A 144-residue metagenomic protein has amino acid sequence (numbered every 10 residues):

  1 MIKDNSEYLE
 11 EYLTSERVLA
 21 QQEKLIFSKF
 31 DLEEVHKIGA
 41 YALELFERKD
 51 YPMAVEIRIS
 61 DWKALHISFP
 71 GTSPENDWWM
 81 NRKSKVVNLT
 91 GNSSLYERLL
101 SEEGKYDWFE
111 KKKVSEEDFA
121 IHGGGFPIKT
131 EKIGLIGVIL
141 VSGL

Functional and structural regions predicted by a protein language model:
M1, S28-E34, S101-K105, V114-E117: Short linear motifs at secondary-structure transitions and domain/linker junctions
M1-P74: Intrinsically disordered, low-complexity terminal regulatory regions
I2, D61, L99, L135-I139: A broad "ordered helical/assembly scaffold" signature
S15-A20, Y106, I128-K132: Short amphipathic alpha-helical segments, especially helix-boundary/capping motifs
V18, V35, V55, V86-V87 (+2 more regions): Extended aliphatic helical segments
K49-V114: Structured interaction and signal-relay segments at domain junctions
E110-L144: Extended hydrophobic
